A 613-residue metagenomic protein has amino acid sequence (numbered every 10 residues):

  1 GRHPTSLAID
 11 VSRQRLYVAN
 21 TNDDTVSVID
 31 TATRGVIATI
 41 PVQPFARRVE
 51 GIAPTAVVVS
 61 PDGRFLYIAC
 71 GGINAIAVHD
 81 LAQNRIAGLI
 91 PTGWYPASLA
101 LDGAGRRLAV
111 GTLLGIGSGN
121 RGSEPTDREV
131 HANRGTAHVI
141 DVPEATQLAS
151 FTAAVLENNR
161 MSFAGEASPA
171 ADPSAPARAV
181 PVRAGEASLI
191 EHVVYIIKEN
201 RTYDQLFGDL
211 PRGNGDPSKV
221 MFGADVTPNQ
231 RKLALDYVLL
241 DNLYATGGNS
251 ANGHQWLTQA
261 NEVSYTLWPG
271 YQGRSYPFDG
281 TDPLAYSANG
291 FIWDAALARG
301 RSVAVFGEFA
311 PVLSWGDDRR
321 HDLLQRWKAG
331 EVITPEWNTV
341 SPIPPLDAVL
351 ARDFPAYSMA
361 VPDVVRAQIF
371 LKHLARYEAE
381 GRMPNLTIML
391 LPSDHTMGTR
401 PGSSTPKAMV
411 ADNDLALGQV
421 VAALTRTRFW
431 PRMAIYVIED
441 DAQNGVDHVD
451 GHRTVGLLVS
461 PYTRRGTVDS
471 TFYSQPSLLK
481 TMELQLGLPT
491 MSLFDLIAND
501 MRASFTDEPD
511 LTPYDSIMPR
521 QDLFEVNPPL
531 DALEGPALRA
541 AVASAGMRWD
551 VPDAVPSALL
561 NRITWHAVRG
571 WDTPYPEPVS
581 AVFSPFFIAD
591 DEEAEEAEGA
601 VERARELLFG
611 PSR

Functional and structural regions predicted by a protein language model:
G1-R178: Predominantly soluble domains enriched in secretory-pathway, periplasmic, or organellar proteins
T152-R613: N-terminal pro-sequences and low-complexity stem/linker regions of secreted or lumenal proteins
